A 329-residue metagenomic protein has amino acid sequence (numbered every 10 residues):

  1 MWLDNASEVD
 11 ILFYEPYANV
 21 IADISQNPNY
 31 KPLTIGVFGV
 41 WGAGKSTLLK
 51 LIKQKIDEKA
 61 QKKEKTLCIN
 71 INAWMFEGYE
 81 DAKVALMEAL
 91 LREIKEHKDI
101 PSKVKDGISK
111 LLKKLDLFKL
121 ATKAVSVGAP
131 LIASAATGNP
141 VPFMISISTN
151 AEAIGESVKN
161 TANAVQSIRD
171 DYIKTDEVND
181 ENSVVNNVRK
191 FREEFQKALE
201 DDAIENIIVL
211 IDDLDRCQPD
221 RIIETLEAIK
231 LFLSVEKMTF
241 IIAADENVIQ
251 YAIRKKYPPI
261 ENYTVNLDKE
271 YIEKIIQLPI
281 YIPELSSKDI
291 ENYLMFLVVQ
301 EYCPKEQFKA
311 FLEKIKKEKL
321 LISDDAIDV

Functional and structural regions predicted by a protein language model:
M1-S7, P130, A135-K190, K197-D201: Conserved P-loop NTPase mechanochemical-coupling segment
M1-Y79, K83-V84, E88-R92, A198 (+1 more regions): Walker A/P-loop-proximal flanking segment of P-loop NTPase domains
P32, E64-C68, E205, V235-T239 (+1 more regions): Short glycine-/polar-rich loops that comprise or flank the Walker A/P-loop and associated switch/sensor motifs
W41-A43, K55, M75-Y79, D245-Q250 (+2 more regions): Conserved nucleotide-binding/hydrolysis micro-motifs of P-loop NTPases
L51-K55, A85-L90, E224-L226, K255-E261 (+1 more regions): Short secondary-structure boundary/capping segments
I108-V125, A129, I272-V329: Conserved AAA+ ATPase small/helical "lid" subdomain
E181-N247, Y251, K256: Conserved Walker B catalytic segment
I249-K274: Short regulatory helix/loop adjacent to the ATP-binding pocket of P-loop NTPases
